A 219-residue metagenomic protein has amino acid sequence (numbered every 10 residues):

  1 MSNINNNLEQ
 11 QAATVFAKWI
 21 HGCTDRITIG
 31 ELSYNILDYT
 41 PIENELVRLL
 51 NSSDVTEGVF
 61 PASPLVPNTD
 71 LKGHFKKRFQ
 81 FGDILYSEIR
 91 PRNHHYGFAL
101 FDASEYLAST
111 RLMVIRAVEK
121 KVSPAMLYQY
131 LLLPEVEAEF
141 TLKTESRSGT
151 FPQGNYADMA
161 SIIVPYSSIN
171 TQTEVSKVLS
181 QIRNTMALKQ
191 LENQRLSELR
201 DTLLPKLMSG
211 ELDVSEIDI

Functional and structural regions predicted by a protein language model:
M1-I42, I169-E174, S180-V214: Non-catalytic DNA-recognition/assembly elements of restriction-modification systems
G30-S87, N93-L100, A108, V118: Sequence-specific dsDNA recognition surfaces
E88, Y130, K206: Conserved catalytic core of Hanks-type protein kinase domains
S104-M126: Short peripheral tails and domain-boundary helices/loops at the edges of structured domains
Y106-L112, S146-T173: A short glycine-rich beta-alpha junction/loop motif
M113-A117, A160-Y166, S180-A187: Short, well-ordered beta-strand elements within core beta-sheets of diverse protein domains
S123-K143: Glycine- and charge-enriched low-complexity intrinsically disordered segments
D218-I219: Amphipathic heptad-repeat alpha-helical coiled-coil/stalk segments that mediate oligomerization, filament/stalk
